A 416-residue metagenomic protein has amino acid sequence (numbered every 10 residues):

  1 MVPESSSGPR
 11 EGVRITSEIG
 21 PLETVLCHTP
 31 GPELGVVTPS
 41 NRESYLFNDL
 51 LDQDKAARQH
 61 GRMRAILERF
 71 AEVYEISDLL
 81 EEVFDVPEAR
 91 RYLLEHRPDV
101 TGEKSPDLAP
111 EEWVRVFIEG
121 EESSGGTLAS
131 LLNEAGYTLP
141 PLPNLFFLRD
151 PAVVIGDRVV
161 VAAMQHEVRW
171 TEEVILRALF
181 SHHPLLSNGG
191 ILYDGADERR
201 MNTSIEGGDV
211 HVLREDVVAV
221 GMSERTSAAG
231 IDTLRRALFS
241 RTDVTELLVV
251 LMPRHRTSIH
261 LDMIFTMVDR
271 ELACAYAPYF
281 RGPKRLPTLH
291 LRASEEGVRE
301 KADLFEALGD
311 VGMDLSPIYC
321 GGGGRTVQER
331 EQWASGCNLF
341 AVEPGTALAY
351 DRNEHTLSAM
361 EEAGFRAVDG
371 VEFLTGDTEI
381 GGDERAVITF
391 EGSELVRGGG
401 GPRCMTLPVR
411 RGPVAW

Functional and structural regions predicted by a protein language model:
V2-W416: The feature marks the mature, well-folded catalytic cores of soluble enzymes
